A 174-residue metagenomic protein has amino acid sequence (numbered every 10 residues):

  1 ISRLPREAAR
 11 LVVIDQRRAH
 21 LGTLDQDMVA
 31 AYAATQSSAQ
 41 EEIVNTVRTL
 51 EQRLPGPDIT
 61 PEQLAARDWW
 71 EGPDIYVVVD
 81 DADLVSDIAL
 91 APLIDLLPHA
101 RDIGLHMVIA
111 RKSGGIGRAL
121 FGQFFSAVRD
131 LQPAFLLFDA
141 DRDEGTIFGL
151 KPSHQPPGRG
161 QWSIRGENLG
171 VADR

Functional and structural regions predicted by a protein language model:
I1-I59, A66-L136, A140: P-loop NTPase catalytic phosphate-binding loop
P61-E62, I147: Residue-level detector of alpha-helical recognition elements and their boundaries
D141-R174: Conserved P-loop NTPase
